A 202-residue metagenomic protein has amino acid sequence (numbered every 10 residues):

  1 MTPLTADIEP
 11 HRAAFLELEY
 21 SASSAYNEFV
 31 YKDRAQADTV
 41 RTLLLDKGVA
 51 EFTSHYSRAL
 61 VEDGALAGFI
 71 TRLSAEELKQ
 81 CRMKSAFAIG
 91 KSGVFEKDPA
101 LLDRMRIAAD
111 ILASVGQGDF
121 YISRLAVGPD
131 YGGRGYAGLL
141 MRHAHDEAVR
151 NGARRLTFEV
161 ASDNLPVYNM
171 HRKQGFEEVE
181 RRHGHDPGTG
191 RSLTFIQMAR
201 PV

Functional and structural regions predicted by a protein language model:
M1-E17, A25-V30, A75: A short beta-loop-alpha structural element at the N-terminal edge of CoA-dependent acyl/N-acetyltransferase catalytic
S23-L45, K79, I89-E96: Conserved GNAT-fold acetyl-CoA-binding loop/helix
R34-S57, V61-E62, A109-I111: Active-site rim helix/loop that mediates acceptor-substrate recognition in acyltransferases
A65-S74, Y121, A126: Conserved beta-strand in the GNAT
E76-D119: Conserved acyl-donor/pantetheine-binding loop and adjacent beta-alpha core of acyl/acetyltransferases and related
D119-F120, A148-E159: Conserved GNAT acetyl-CoA-binding A-motif
G133-D146, N169-K173: Conserved acetyl-CoA-binding loop-helix of GNAT-fold acetyltransferases
E159, R172, E177-S192: Conserved catalytic-core motifs of GNAT/GCN5-like acyltransferases
